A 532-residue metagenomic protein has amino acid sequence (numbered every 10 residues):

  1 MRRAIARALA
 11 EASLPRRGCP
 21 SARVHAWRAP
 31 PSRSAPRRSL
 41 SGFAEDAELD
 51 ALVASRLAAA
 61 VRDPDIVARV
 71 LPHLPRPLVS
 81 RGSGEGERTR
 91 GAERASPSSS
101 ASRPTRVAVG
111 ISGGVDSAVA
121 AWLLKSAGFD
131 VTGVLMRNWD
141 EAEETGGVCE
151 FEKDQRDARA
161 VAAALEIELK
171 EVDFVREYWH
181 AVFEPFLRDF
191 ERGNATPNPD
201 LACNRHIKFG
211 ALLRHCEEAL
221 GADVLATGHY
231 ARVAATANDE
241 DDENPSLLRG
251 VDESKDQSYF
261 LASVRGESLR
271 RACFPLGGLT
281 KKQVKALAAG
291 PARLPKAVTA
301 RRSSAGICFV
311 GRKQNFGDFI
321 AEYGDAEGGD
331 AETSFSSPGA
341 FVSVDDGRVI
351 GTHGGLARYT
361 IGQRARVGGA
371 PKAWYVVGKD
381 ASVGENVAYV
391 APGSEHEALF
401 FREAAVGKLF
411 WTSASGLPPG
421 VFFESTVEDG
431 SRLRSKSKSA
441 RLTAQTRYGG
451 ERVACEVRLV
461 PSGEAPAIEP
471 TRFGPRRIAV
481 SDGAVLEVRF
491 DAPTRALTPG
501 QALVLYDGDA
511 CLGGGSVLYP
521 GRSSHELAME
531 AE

Functional and structural regions predicted by a protein language model:
M1-A26: N-terminal chloroplast transit peptides
R2, A29-P31, G86: Low-complexity intrinsically disordered segments
I5, P30, S39-L40: Short linear motifs centered on serine/threonine within intrinsically disordered regions that correspond to eukaryotic
A12, A22, A26-A29, A35 (+3 more regions): Ala/Thr-enriched low-complexity intrinsically disordered regions
P20, R28-A29, S34, E150 (+2 more regions): Secreted/luminal cysteine- and crosslink-motif detector
S41-S263, K281-Q283, A289, V376 (+1 more regions): ATP-dependent adenylation/nucleotidyltransferase module used to activate substrates
S112, A226-R232, N238-E532: AMP-forming adenylation/ATP pyrophosphatase catalytic core
